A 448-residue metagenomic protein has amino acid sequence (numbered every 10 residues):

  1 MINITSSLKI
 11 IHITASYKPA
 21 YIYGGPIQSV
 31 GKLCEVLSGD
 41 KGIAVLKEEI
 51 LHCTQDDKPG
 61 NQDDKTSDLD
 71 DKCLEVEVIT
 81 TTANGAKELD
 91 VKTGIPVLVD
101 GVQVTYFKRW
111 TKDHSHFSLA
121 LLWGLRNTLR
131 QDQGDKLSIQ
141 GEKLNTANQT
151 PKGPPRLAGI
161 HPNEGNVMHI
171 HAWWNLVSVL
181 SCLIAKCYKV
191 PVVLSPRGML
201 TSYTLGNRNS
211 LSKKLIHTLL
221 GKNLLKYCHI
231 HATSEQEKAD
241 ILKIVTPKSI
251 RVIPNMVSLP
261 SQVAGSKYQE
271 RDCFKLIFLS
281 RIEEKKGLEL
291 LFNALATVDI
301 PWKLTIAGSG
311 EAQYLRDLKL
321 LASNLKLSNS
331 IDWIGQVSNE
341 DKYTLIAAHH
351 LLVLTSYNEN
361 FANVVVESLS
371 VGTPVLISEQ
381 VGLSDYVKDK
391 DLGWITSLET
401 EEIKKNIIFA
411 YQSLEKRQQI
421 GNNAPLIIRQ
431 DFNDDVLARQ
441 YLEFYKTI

Functional and structural regions predicted by a protein language model:
T14-A20, V36-K47, L51, D71-S115: N-terminal strand-loop element at the rim of the active site of nucleotide-sugar-dependent glycosyltransferases
Q28, F274, F278-T297, L304 (+1 more regions): A conserved mid-protein helix/loop that constitutes part of the nucleotide-sugar donor-binding site
T82, Q236, M256: Carbohydrate-associated surface elements
T82-A86, L279, K303-K319, G335: Glycosyltransferase donor-sugar binding loop
C187, K213-H229: Membrane-proximal helix-turn-helix segments that form the acceptor-binding/catalytic region of lipid-linked
Y357: Aromatic "clamp/platform" in nucleotide-sugar-dependent glycosyltransferases that forms part of the donor/acceptor
P374-S378: Short hydrophobic beta-strand element within catalytic cores of glycosyltransferases and related nucleotide-activated
D389, G393-E401, F409-E415: Conserved acidic donor-binding segment of nucleotide-sugar-dependent glycosyltransferases
